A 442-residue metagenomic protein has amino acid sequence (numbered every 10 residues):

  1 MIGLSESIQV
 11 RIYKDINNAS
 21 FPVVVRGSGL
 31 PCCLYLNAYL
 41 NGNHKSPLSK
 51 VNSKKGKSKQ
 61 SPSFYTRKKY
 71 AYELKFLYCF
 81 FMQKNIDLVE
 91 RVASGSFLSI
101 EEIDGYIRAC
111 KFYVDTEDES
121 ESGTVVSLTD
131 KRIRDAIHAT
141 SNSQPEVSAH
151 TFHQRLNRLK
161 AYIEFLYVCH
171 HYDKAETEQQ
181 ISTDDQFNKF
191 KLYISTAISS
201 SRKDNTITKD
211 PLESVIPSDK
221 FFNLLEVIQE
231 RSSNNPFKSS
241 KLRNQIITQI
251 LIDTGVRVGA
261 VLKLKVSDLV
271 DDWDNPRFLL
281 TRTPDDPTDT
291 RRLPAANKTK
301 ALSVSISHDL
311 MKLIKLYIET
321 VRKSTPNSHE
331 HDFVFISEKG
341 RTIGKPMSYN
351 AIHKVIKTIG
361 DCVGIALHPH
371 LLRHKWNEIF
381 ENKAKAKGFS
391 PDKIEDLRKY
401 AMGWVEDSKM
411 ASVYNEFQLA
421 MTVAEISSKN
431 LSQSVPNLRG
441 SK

Functional and structural regions predicted by a protein language model:
M1-V168, Y400, A424, K442: Charge-rich, intrinsically disordered N-terminal extensions that act as flexible nucleic-acid engagement or regulatory
V168-D173, L251-P276: Short, charged phosphate-coordinating catalytic segments
A175-E226, R341-T342: Flexible interdomain linker/hinge and immediately adjacent N-terminus of the catalytic tyrosine-recombinase domain
L225-V258: Basic, Lys/Arg- and aromatic-enriched nucleic-acid-binding interface segment
S233-N234, R341-I343, H353-Y400, W404-S408: Short, basic (Lys/Arg/His-rich) helix/loop patches that form interaction surfaces in the mid-to-C-terminal regions
K263-A301, S305-K312: Conserved tyrosine-mediated DNA breakage-rejoining catalytic core shared by Y-recombinases
S305-A366: Active-site/catalytic core of tyrosine-dependent DNA strand-transfer enzymes
M402-S432: Catalytic-site neighborhood detector that most strongly recognizes the C-terminal catalytic loop/helix of tyrosine
